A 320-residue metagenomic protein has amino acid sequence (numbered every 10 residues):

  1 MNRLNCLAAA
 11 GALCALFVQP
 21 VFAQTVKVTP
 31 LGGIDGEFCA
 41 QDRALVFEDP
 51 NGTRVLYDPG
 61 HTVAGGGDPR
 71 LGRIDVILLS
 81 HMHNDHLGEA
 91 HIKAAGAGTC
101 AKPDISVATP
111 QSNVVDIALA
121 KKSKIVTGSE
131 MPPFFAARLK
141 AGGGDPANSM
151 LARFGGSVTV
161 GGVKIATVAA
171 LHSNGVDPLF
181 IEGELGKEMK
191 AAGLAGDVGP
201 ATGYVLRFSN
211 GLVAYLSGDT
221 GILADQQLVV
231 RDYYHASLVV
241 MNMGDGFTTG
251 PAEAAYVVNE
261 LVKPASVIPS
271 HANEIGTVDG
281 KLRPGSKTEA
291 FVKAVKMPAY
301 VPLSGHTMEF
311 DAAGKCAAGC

Functional and structural regions predicted by a protein language model:
M1-A9: Bacterial N-terminal signal peptides that target proteins for export
A8-P20: Bacterial N-terminal signal peptides
A23-R70, L151-R231, E309-C320: Core dinuclear metal-dependent hydrolase active-site scaffold
G36-Q41, V63-G65, H83-L87, T127-A136 (+6 more regions): Active-site environment of divalent metal-dependent phosphoester hydrolases
R43-A44, R70-G72, H91-A95, K140-G142 (+4 more regions): Short, glycine/charged-enriched secondary-structure capping and boundary segments
A44, S112-V115, P132, P251 (+1 more regions): Extracytoplasmic/secreted envelope proteins and their assembly/folding machinery, especially bacterial periplasmic
G52-L56, G60-T127, P133-F134, K140-M150 (+2 more regions): Active-site metal-binding motif and surrounding structural segment of the metallo-beta-lactamase
I117-V158, A255-C320: Binuclear metal-ion centers of metallo-dependent hydrolases, dominated by the metallo-beta-lactamase
